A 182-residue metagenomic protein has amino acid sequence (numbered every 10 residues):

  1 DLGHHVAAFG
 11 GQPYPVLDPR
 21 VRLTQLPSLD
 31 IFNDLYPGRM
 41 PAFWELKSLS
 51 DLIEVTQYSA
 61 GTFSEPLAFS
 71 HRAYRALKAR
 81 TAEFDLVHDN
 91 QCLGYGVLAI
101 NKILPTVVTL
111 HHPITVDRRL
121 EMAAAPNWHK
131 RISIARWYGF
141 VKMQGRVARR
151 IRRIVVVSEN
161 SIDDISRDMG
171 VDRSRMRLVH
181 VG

Functional and structural regions predicted by a protein language model:
F9-G11, H88-Q91, V156-S158, V181: Replace "coordinates the UDP/GDP/TDP-sugar" with "coordinates nucleotide-activated sugar donors
F9-Y74: A conserved catalytic-core segment of Leloir-type glycosyltransferases
Y74-K78, R131-I154: Membrane-proximal helix-turn-helix segments that form the acceptor-binding/catalytic region of lipid-linked
A76-G94, V107: Short N-terminal targeting/anchoring amphipathic segment
L86-H88, N101-P126, M176: Active-site proximal beta-strand in glycosyltransferases
G94-G96, H112-R136, R150-R153: A short, histidine- and acid-enriched strand-loop-helix "catalytic/donor-clamping" loop that lines the nucleotide-sugar
V97-I100, V141-R175: A short, active-site helix/loop in glycosyltransferases that binds the activated sugar's phosphate group
I114, S161, H180-G182: Short beta-strand->alpha-helix junction loop in the catalytic core of nucleotide-activated group-transfer enzymes
